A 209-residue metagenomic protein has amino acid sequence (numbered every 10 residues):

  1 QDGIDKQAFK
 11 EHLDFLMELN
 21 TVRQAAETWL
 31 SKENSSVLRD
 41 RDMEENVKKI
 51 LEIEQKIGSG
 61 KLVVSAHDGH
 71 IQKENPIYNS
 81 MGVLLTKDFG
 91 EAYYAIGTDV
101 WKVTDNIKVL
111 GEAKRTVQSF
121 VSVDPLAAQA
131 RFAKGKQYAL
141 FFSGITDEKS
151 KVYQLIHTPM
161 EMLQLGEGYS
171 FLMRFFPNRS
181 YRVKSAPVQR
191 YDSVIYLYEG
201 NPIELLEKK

Functional and structural regions predicted by a protein language model:
Q1-T28, M81, I96-K102, N106-I107: Extended, H/D-rich, highly charged conserved domains that either
N20, T28, K32, M43-N46 (+2 more regions): ADP-ribose/nucleotidyl-moiety interaction motifs
S31-S35, K49, G69-I71: A cross-kingdom marker for long, charged
S35-E54, Y78: A Trp-anchored, charged/polar loop motif used as the substrate-binding/catalytic surface of acyl/ester-handling
V37, I71-K209: C-terminal regions of proteins
V47, G60-H67: Beta-strand elements within well-structured catalytic alpha/beta cores of enzymes that handle phosphate/sulfate esters
Q55-G58, P187-V188: Extracellular/periplasmic catalytic domains that process cell-envelope and extracellular macromolecules
I57-K61, E91: Short coil/turn segments at beta-strand junctions that form active-site/ligand-binding loops
